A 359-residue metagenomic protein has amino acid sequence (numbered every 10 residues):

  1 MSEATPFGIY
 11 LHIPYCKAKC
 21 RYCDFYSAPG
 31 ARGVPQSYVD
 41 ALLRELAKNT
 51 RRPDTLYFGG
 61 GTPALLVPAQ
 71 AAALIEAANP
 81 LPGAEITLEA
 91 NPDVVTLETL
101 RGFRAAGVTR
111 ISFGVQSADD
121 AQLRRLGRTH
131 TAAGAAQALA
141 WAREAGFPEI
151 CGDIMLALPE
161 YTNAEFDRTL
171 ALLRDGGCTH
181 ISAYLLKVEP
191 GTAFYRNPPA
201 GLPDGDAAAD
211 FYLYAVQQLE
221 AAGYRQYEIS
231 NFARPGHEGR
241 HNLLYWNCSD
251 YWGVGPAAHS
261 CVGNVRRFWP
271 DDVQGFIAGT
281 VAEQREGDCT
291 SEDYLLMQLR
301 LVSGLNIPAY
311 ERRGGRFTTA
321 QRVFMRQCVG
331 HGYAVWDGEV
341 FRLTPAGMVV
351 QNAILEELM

Functional and structural regions predicted by a protein language model:
A4-G8, S27-R316: C-terminal scaffold of the Radical SAM
L11: Conserved N-terminal Rossmann-fold NAD(P)-binding element of oxidoreductases
P14-S27: Local cysteine-cluster metal-coordination motifs and their immediate loop/turn environment, predominantly Fe-S cluster
R300-G304, Y333, M359: Hydrophobic alpha-helix feature that most strongly marks membrane-spanning transmembrane helices and their immediate
G315-V329: Short amphipathic alpha-helical interaction segments
V329-E339: A short, conserved structural fragment
V340-T344: Minor-groove-contacting beta-hairpin "wing" of winged helix-turn-helix DNA-binding domains
A346-M359: Short, amphipathic alpha-helical interaction segments positioned at domain boundaries
